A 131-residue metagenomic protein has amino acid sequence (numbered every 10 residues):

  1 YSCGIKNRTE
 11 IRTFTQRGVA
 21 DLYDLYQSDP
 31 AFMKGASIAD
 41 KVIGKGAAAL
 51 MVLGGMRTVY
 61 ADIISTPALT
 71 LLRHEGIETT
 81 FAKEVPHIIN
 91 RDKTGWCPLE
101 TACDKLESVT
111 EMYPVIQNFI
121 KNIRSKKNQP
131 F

Functional and structural regions predicted by a protein language model:
Y1-D62, A82-V85, I89-A102: Conserved mixed alpha/beta catalytic, RNA-binding, or beta-rich assembly cores of soluble enzyme, regulatory
G54-R57, P67-F131: C-terminal binding/interaction regions
